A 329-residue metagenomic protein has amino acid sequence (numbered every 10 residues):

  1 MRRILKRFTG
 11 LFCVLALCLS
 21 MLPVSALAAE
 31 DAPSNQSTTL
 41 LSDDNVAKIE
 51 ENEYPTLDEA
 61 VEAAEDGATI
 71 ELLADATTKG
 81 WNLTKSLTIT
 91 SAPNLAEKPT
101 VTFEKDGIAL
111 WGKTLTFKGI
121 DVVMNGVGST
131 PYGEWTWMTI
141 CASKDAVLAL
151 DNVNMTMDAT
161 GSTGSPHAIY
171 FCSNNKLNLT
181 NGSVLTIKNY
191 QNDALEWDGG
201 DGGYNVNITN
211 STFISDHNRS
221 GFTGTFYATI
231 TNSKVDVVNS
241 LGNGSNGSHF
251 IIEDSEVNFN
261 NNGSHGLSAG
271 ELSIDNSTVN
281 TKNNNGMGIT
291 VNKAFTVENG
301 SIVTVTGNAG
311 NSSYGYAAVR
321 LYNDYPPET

Functional and structural regions predicted by a protein language model:
M1-F12: Bacterial Sec-dependent N-terminal signal peptides
L11-M21: Bacterial N-terminal signal peptides
L19-S37: Sec-dependent signal peptide cleavage junction
S37-T39, D43-L73, T77-T78: Acidic Gly/Asp/Thr-rich repetitive segments characteristic of extracellular carbohydrate-active and adhesion proteins
L57-A64, T77-K85, I89, F103-L110 (+12 more regions): Short, T/G/N/S-enriched strand-turn elements that build extracellular solenoid repeat scaffolds
T77-I89, K98-L148, S162-K176, N192 (+3 more regions): Extracellular beta-strand-rich solenoid/capping regions of secreted or surface-exposed proteins that bind or remodel
A92, D106, K113, F117-V127 (+19 more regions): Solvent-exposed loop/turn tips at the surfaces of repeat/solenoid architectures
E134-T136, S165-I169, A194, G199-G203 (+5 more regions): Glycine-centered small-residue motifs that form tight turns and secondary-structure capping sites at repeat-unit
